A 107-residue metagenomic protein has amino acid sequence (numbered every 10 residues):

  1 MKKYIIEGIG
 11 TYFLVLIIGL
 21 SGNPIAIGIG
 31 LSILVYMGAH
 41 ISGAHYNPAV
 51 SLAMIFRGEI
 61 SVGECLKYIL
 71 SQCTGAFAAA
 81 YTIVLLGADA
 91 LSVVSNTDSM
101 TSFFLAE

Functional and structural regions predicted by a protein language model:
M1-E107: Membrane-interface helix-loop junctions and terminal tails of multi-pass membrane proteins
